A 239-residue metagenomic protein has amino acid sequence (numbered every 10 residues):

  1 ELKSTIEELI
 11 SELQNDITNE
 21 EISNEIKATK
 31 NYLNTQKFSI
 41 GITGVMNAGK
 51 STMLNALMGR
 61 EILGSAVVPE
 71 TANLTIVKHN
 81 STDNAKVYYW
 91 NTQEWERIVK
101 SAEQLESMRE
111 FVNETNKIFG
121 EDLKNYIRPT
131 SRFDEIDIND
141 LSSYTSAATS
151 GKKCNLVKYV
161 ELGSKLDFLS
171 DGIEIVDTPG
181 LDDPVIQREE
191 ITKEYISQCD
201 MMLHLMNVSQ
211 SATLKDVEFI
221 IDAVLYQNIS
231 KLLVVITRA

Functional and structural regions predicted by a protein language model:
E1-I17: Charged, amphipathic alpha-helical linker segments immediately N-terminal to NTP-binding catalytic cores
N19-L33: P-loop NTPase nucleotide-binding/switch module
K27, N34-A239: Globular "head" domains of long coiled-coil molecular machines
